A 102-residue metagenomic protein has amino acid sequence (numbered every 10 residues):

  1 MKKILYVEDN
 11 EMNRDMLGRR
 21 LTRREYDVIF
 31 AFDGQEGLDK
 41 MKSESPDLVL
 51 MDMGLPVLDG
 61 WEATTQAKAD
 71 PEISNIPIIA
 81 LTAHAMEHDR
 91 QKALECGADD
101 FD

Functional and structural regions predicted by a protein language model:
N10-I29: Two-component/phosphorelay signaling modules centered on CheY-like receiver
R14, P56, S74, M86: The feature encodes the CheY-like receiver
A31-Q35: Conserved Asp/Asn-Gly motif in the active-site loop of CheY-like receiver
E44-L50, L55: Active-site beta3 strand of CheY-like receiver
